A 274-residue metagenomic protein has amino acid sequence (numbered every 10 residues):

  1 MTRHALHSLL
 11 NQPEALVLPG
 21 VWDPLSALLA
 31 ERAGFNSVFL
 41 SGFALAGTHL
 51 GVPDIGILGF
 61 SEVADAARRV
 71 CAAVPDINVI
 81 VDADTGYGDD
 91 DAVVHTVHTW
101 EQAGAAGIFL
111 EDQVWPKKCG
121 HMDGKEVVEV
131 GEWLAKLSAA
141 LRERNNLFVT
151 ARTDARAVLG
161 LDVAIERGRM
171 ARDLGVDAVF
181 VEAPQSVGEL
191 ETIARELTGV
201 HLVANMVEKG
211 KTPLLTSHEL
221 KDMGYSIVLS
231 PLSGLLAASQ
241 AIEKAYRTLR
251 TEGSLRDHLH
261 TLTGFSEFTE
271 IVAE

Functional and structural regions predicted by a protein language model:
T2-S230, L236-Q240, K244-R247: Alpha/beta enzyme core
S233-E274: Extended, intrinsically disordered, low-complexity segments
